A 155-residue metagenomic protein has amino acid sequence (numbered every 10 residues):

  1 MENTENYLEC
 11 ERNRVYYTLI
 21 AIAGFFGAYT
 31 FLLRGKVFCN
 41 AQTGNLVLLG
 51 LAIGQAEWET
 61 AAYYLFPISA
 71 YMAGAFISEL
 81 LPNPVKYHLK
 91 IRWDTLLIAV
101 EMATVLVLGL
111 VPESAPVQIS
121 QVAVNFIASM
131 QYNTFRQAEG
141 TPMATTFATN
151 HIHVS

Functional and structural regions predicted by a protein language model:
M1-R12: Short, Lys/Arg-rich, polar N-terminal cytosolic tail immediately upstream of the first transmembrane signal-anchor
V15, L19-A23, F66, A70-G74 (+3 more regions): Alpha-helical transmembrane segments in multi-pass membrane proteins
A23-F38: Alpha-helical transmembrane segments of multi-pass membrane proteins
Q42-W58: Perimembrane loop-to-helix junctions flanking transmembrane segments
G44-V47, P67, V124-S155: Substrate-agnostic recognition of the 12-TM MFS/MFS-like secondary transporter fold
F76-K90: Helix-to-loop junctions at the C-terminal end of transmembrane segments in multipass secondary transporters
K90-A99, Q121-A123, A144, A148: Cytoplasmic-side transmembrane-helix entry/capping segments in multi-pass membrane proteins
A99-V117: C-terminal ends and interior cores of transmembrane alpha-helices in multi-pass membrane transporters/permeases
